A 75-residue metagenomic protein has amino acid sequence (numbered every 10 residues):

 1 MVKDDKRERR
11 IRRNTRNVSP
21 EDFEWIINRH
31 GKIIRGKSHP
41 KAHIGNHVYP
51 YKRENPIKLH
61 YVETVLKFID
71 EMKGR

Functional and structural regions predicted by a protein language model:
M1-G36, H47-R75: Basic nucleic-acid-binding interfaces
H39-H43: Minor-groove-contacting beta-hairpin "wing" of winged helix-turn-helix DNA-binding domains
